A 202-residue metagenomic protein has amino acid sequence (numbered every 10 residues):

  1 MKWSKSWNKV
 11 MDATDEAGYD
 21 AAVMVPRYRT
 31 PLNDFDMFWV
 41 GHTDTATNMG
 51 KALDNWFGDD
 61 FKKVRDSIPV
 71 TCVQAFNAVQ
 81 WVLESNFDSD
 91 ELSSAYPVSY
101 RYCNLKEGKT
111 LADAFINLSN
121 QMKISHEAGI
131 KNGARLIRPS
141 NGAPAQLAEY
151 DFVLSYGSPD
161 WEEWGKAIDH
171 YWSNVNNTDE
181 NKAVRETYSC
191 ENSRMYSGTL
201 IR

Functional and structural regions predicted by a protein language model:
M1-R202: Short S/T/G/P-rich N-terminal loop/turn motif that feeds into the first structured element of a domain
